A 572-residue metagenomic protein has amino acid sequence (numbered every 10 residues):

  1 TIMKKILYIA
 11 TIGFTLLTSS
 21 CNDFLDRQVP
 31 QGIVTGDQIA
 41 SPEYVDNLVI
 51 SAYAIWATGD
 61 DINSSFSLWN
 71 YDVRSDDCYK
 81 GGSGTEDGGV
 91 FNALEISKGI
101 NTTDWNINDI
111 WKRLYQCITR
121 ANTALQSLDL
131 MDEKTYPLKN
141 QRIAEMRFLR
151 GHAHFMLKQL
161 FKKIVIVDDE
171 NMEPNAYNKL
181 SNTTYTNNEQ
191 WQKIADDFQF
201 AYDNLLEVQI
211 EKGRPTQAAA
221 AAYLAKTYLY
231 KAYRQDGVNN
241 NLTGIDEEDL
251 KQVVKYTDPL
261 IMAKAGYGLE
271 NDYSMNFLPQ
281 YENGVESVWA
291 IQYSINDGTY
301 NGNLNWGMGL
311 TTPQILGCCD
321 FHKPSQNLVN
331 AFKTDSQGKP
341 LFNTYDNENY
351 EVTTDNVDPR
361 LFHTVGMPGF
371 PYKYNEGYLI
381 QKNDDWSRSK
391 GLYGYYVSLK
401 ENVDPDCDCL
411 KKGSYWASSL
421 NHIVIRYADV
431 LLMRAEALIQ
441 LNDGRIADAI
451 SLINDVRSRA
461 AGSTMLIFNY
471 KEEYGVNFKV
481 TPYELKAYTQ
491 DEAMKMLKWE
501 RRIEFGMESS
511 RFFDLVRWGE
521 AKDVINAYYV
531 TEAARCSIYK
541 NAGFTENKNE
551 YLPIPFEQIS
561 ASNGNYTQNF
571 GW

Functional and structural regions predicted by a protein language model:
K4-T11: Sec-dependent signal peptide recognition, specifically the positively charged N-region followed immediately by
T18-S20: C-terminal motif of bacterial Sec signal peptides marking the signal peptidase cleavage site
N22-F91, D168, Q199-F200, R214-A221 (+2 more regions): An aromatic- and glycine-enriched ligand-binding surface/loop that stacks and positions planar moieties
S41-G59, G84-F161, L180-Q192, D196-K212 (+7 more regions): Conserved, well-structured interaction surfaces
C78, L114-C117, K193, S274-T334 (+4 more regions): Long, intrinsically disordered, low-complexity segments
K158-Q159, V165, Q209, Y230-N239 (+1 more regions): Short coil/turn linking the two alpha-helices of tandem helical-hairpin repeats
